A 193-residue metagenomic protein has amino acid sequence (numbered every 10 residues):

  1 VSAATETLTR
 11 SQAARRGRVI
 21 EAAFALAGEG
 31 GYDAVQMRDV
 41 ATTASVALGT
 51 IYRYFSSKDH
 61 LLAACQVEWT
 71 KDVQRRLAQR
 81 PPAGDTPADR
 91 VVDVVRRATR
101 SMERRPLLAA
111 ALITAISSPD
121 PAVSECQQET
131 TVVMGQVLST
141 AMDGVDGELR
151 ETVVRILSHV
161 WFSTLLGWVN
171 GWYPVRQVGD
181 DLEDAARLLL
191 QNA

Functional and structural regions predicted by a protein language model:
V1-A14: N-terminal intrinsically disordered/low-complexity leader segments
R18, L26-H60, A64: Helix-turn-helix
V19-A27, V73, A98, W161: Short hydrophobic clusters on alpha-helical segments that form packing/core surfaces in small helical domains
L62-W69, C126: Alpha-helical DNA-contacting segments of helix-turn-helix folds
A64, A78-R104, L157: Hydrophobic alpha-helical connector segments
K71-Q74, D120-H159, G179-L190: Amphipathic alpha-helical packing segments from all-alpha helical-bundle domains
T99-P121, Q128, S139, S163-G167: Amphipathic alpha-helical segments used for helix-helix packing
S101, T140, S158-R176, R187-A193: Amphipathic C-terminal alpha-helical segment
